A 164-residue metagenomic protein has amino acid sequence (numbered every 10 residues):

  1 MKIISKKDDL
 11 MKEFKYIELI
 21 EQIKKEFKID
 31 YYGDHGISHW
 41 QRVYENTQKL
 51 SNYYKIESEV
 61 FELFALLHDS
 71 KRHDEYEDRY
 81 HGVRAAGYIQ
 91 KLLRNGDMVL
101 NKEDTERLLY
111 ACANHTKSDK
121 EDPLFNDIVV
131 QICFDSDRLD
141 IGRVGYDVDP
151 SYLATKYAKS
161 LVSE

Functional and structural regions predicted by a protein language model:
K2-K15, K25-I56, L67, N95-M98 (+1 more regions): Divalent metal-dependent phosphate-bond-processing catalytic cores, especially two-metal-ion Mg2+/Mn2+ enzymes that act
I20-Q22: Short, glycine-biased loop/turn motifs at secondary-structure junctions and in low-complexity Ser/Thr/Pro-rich termini
Y32, G36, D74-H81, N101: Short secondary-structure transition/capping motifs
I37, Q41, E62, K102-A113: Short, well-structured alpha-helical segments
V43-Y44, Y80-G96: An active-site-proximal "capping" alpha-helix that borders the catalytic cofactor pocket
S58-Y76, H81-A85, L109-T116: His-Asp-centered metal-binding catalytic motifs of divalent-metal-dependent phosphohydrolases/nucleases
Y76, I89-Q90, A158: Juxtamembrane helix-loop transition sites at the ends of transmembrane segments in multi-pass membrane proteins
R79, V83, K102, E106 (+2 more regions): Short, amphipathic alpha-helical segments
